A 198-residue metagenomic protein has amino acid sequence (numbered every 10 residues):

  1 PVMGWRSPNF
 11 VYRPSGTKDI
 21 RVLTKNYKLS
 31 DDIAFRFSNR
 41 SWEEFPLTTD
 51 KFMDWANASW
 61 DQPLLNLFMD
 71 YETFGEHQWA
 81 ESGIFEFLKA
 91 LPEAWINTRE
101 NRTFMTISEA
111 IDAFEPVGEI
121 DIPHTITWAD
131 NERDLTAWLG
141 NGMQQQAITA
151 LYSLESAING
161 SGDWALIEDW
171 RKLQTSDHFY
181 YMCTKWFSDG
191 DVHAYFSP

Functional and structural regions predicted by a protein language model:
P1-M3: His/Asp/Glu-enriched short active-site or ligand-binding loop at hydrolase and phosphoryl-transfer sites
R6-D32, N39-W42, D50, D54-P198: Active-site and substrate-binding clefts of carbohydrate-active enzymes
F45: CBM-like carbohydrate-recognition segments
